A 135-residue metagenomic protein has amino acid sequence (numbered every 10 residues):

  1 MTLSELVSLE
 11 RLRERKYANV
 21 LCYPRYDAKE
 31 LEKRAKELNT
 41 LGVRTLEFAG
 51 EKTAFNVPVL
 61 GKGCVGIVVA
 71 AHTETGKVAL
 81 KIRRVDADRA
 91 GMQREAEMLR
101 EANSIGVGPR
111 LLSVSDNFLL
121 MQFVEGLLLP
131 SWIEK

Functional and structural regions predicted by a protein language model:
T2-P58: Juxta-kinase regulatory segment immediately upstream of eukaryotic protein kinase catalytic domains
R25, D86-R89, E134-K135: Charge-dense, low-complexity intrinsically disordered segments
V43, V57, V68, G108-P109: Short, acidic/polar N-cap/turn motifs at the starts of alpha helices
T53, C64, V107: Short beta-strand or tight-loop elements that sit immediately N-terminal to catalytic metal-binding acidic residues
N56-Q93: ATP-binding glycine-rich loop module of kinase domains
A79-S115: A conserved alpha-helical element in kinase catalytic cores
R110-K135: Conserved structural core of kinase catalytic domains
